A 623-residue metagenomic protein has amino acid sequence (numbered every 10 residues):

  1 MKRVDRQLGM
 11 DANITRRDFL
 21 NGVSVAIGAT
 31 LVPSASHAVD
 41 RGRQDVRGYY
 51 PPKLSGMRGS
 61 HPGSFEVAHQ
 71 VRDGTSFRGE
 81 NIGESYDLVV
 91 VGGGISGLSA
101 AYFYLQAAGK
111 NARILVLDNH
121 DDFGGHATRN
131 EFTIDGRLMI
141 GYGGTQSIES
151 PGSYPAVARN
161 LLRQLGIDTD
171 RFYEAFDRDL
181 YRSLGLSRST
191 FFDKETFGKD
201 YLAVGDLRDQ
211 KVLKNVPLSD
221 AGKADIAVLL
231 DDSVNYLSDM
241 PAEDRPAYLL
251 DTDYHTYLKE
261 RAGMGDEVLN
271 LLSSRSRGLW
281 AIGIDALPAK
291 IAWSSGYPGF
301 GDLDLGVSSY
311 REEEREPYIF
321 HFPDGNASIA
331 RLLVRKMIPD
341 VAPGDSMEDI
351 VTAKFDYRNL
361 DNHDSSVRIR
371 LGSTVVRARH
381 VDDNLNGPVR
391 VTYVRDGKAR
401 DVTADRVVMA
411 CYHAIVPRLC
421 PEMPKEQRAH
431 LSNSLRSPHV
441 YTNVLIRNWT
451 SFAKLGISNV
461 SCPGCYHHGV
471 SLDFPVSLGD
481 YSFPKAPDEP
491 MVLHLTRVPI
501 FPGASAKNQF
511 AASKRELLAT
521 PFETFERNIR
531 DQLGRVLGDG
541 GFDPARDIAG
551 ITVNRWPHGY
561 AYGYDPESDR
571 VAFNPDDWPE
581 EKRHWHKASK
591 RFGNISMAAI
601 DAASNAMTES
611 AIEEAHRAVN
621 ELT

Functional and structural regions predicted by a protein language model:
M1-I14, D40: N-terminal secretory signal peptides
V39-F77, E131, S187, L445 (+1 more regions): Conserved flavin/dinucleotide-binding core of flavoenzymes
V46-Y49, K53, G124-A156, A292-E312: Glycine-rich active-site loop/strand segments that organize a redox cofactor
I82-G94: Beta1/beta-strand and adjacent pyrophosphate-binding region of the FAD-binding site in flavoprotein oxidoreductases
L105-N130: Glycine-rich FAD pyrophosphate-binding loop
D135-V228: Dinucleotide-binding Rossmann-like beta1-alpha1 core, especially the glycine-rich loop that anchors the ADP
D231-S373, N384-G387: Active-site/ligand-binding neighborhood in enzyme catalytic cores
H363, V367, L371-H494, V498-A504: Mid-domain catalytic core of redox enzymes that form a hydrophobic substrate pocket/lid adjacent to a catalytic redox
